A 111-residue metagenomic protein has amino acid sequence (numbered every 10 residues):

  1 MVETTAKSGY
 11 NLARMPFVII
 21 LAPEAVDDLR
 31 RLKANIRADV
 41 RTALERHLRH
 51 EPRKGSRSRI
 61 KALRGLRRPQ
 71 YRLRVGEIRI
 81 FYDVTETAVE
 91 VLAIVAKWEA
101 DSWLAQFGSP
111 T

Functional and structural regions predicted by a protein language model:
M1-P16, P23, D27-R31, A38 (+3 more regions): Enriched for short, Lys/Arg-rich terminal
R31-A34, R68: Residues in soluble alpha-helical coiled-coils and helical-bundle/repeat scaffolds
A34, R46-R49, S109: Short, intrinsically disordered, mixed-charge
R46-R72: A short, surface-exposed loop/turn module that caps and links secondary-structure elements
